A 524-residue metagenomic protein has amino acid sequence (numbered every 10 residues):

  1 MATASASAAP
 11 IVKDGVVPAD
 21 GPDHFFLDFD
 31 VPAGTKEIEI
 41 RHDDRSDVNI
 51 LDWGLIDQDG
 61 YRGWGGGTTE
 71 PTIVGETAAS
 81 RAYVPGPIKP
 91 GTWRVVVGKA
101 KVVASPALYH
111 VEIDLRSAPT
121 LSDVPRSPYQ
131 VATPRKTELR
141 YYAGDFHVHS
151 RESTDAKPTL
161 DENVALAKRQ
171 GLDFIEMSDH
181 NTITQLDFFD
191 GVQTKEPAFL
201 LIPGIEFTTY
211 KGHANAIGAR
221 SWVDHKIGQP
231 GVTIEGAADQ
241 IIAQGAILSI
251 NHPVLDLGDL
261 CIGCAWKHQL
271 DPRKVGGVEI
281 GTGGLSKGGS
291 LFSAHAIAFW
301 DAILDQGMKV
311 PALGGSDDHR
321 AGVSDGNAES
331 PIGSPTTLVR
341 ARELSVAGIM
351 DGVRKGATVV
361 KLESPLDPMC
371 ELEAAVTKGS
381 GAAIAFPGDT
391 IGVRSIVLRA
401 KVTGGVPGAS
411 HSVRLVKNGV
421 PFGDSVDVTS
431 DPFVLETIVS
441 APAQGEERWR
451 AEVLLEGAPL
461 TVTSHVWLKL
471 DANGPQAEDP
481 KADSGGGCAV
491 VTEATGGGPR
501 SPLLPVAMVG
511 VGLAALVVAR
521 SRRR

Functional and structural regions predicted by a protein language model:
A6-T35, S122-A143, R151-S153, A165: Non-catalytic extracellular/lumenal accessory regions of secreted precursors
A9-D20, D44-S80: Surface-exposed beta-strand/loop patches in noncatalytic accessory domains and peripheral targeting/linker segments
K36-E39, V84-P106, G445-R450: Noncatalytic modules at the cell exterior or secretory-pathway interfaces, chiefly beta-strand-rich lectin/adhesion
N49-L51, V103-L115: Edge beta-strands of jelly-roll/beta-sandwich modules across compartments, strongly enriched in secreted/luminal
T68-P90, E436-A441: Beta-sandwich interaction modules
A118, R135, G307-P311, A321-A482: C-terminal functional module detector
P128-R273, E279-W300, G315-G322, L460-V466: A metal-dependent hydrolase metal-coordination microenvironment
P502-R522: A cross-kingdom C-terminal cell-surface attachment/processing module
